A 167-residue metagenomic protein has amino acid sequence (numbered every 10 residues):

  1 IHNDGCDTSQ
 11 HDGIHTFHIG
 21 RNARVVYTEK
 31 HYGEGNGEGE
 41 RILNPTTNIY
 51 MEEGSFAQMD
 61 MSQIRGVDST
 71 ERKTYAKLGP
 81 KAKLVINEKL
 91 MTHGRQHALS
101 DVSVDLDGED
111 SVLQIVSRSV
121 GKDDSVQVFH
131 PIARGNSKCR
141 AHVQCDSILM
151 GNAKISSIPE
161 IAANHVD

Functional and structural regions predicted by a protein language model:
I1-D167: Conserved beta-strand/loop scaffold segments within soluble protein domains that form the structured core and edges
